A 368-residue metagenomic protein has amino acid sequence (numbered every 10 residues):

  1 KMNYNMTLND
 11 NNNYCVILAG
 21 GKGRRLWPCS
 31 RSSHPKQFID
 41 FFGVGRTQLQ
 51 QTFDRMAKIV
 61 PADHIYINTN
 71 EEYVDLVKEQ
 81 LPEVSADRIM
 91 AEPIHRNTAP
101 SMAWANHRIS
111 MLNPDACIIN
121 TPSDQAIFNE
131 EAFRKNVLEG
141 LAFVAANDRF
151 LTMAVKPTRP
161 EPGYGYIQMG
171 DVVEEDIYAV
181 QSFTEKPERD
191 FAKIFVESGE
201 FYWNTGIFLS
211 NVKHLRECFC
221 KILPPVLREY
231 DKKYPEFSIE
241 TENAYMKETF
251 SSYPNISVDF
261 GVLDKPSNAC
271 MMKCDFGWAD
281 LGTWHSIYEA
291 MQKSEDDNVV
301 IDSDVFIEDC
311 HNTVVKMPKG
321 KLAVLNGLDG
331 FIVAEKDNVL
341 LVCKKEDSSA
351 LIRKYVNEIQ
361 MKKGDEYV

Functional and structural regions predicted by a protein language model:
M2-N12, K213-V368: Left-handed beta-helix
N3-I17, R25-S32, G43-P122, F128-R134 (+2 more regions): Conserved N-terminal catalytic core of the sugar/cofactor nucleotidyltransferase
I17-A19, N68, I119-P122, T152-K156 (+3 more regions): Short beta-strand segments
L49, A105, D124, I167 (+3 more regions): Residue-level signal for inorganic ion chemistry
I118, E200, I207-F208, A279 (+2 more regions): A residue-level structural signature of the nucleotidyltransferase/glycosyltransferase Rossmann-like core
E130-F250, C270, G320, K345: Conserved core of the sugar-phosphate nucleotidyltransferase
